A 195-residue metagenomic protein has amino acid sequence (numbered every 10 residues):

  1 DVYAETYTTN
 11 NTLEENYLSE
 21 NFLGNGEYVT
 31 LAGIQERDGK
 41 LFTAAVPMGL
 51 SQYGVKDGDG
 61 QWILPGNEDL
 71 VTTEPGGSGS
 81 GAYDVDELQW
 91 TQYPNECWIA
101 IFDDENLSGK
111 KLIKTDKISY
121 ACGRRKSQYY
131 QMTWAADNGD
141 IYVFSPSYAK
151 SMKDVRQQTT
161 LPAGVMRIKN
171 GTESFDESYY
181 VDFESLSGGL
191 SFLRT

Functional and structural regions predicted by a protein language model:
D1-G58: Internal, well-ordered domain-core segments that constitute the primary functional module of diverse proteins
V2-N11, D57-S108, Q157-E173: Beta-propeller blade signature
E14-V29, N106-Y129, G171-R194: Surface-exposed loop and turn segments in beta-propeller and other repeat-based domains that flank or scaffold
Y17-S19, T72-S78, N138-I141, S178: Short linear motifs at secondary-structure transitions and domain/linker junctions
Y28-F42, G49, R125-I141, S147-K150 (+1 more regions): Structural signature of eukaryotic scaffold interfaces centered on beta-propeller domains
P47-L50, E105-S108, S147-A149, G171-S174: Short loop/turn segments at secondary-structure transitions that flank enzyme active sites
Q92-M166: Loop-centered beta-sheet repeat module
V143-T195: Long, well-ordered mid-to-C-terminal structural blocks that present hydrophobic/aromatic surfaces
